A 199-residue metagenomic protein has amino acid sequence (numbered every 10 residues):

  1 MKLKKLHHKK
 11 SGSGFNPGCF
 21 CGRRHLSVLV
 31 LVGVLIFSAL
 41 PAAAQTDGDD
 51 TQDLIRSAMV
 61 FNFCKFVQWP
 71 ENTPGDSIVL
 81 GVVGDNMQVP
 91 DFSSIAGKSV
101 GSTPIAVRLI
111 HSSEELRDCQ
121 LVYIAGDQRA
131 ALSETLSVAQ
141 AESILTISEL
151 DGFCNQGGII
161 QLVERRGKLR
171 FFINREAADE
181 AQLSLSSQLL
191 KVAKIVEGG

Functional and structural regions predicted by a protein language model:
K2-G12, N16-V28, S38-G199: Short hydrophobic alpha-helices and adjacent helix-cap/hinge residues
G33-F37: Residue-level signal for alpha-helical transmembrane segments in multi-pass membrane proteins
